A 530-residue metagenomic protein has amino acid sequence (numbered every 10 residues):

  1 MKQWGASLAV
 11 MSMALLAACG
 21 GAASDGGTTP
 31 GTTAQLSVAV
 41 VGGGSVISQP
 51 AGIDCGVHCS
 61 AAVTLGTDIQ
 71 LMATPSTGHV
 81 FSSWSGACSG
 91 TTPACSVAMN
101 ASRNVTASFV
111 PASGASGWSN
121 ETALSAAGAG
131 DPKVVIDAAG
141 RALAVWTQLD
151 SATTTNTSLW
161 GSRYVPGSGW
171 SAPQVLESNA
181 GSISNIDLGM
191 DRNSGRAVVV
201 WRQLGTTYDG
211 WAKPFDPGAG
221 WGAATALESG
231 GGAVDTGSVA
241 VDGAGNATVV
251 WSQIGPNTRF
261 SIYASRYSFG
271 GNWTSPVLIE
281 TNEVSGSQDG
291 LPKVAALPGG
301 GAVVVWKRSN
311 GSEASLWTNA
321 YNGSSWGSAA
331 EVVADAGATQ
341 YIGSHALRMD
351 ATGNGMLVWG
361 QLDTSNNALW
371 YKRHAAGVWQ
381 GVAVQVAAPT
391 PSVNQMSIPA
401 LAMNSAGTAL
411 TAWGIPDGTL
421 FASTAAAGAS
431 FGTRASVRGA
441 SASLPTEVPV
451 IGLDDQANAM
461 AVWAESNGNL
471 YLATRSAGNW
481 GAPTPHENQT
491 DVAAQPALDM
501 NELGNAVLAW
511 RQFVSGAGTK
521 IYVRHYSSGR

Functional and structural regions predicted by a protein language model:
M1-L8: Bacterial N-terminal signal peptides that target proteins for export
L15-A18: C-terminal motif of bacterial Sec signal peptides marking the signal peptidase cleavage site
G20-A23: Bacterial signal peptide processing site
P30-A39, V63, A94-S113: Conserved "repeat-terminator" motif of extracellular CCP/Sushi domains
S37-G56, G90, A123, A127 (+1 more regions): Short, solvent-exposed loop/edge segments of extracellular or virion-exposed proteins
V41, S45, T67-P93: Surface-exposed interfaces of beta-sheet-rich extracellular modules
Q49-G78, M99-A101: Extracellular modular ligand-binding repeats in secreted and cell-surface proteins
A112-R530: Extracellular, repeat-based ectodomains that mediate carbohydrate processing or recognition
